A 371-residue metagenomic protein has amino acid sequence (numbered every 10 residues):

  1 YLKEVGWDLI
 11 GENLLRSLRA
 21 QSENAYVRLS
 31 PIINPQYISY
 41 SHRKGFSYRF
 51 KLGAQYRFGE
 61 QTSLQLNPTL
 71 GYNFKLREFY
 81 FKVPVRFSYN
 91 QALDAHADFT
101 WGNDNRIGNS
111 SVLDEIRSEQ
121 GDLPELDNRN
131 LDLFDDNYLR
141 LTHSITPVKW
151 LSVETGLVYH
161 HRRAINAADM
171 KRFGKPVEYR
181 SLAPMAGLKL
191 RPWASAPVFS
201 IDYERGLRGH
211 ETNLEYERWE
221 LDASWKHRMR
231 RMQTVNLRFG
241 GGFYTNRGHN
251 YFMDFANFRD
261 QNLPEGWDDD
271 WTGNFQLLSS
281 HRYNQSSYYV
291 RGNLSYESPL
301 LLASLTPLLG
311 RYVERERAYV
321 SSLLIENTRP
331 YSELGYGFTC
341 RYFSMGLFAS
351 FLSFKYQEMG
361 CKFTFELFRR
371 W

Functional and structural regions predicted by a protein language model:
Y1-W371: Exposed, low-structure sequence patches enriched in small/polar residues
